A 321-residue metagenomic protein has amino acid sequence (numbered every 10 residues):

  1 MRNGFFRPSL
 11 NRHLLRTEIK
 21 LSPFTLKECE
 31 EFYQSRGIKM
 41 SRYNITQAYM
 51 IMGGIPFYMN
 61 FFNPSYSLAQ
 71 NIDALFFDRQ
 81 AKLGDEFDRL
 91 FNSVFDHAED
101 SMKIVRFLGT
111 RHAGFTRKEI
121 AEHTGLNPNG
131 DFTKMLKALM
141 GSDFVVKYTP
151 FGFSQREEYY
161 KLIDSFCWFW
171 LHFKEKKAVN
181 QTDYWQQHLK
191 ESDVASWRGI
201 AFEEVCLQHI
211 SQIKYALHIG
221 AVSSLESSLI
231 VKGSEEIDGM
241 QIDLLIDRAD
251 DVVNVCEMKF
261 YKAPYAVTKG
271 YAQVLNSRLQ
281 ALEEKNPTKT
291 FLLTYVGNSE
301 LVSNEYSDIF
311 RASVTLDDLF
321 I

Functional and structural regions predicted by a protein language model:
M1-Y184, H188, S192: Phosphate-binding site recognition
F151-F153, E158-I321: A cross-kingdom feature that marks ATP-driven nucleic-acid transaction machinery
